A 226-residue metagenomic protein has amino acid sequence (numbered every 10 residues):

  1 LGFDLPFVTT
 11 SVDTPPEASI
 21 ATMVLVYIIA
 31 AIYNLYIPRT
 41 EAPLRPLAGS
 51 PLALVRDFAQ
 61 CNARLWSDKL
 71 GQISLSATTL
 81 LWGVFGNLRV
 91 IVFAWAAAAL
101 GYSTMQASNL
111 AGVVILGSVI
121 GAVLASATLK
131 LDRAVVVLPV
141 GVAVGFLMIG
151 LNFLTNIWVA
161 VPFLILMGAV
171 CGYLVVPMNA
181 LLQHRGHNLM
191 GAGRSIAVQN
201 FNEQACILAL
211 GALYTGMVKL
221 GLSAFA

Functional and structural regions predicted by a protein language model:
L1-F3, V26, I73, L81-V90 (+3 more regions): Substrate-agnostic recognition of the 12-TM MFS/MFS-like secondary transporter fold
G2-A21, A63-I120, A160, Y173: A single, central transmembrane helix in multi-pass transporters
P16, M23-S50: Helix-loop junctions on the cytosolic side of multi-pass membrane transporters, especially the intracellular loop
R39-L75, A99: Juxtamembrane intracellular "pre-TM" segments in multi-pass secondary transporters
L75-S76, S108, L138, G193-A197: Conserved glycine-rich helix-kink/hinge and helix-boundary motifs of the Major Facilitator Superfamily
I120-A134, V218-K219: Helix-to-loop junctions at the C-terminal end of transmembrane segments in multipass secondary transporters
A127-A143, A192: Cytoplasmic membrane-interface "Motif A"-like loop-to-helix N-cap segments of 12-TM Major Facilitator Superfamily
V142-N156: C-terminal ends and interior cores of transmembrane alpha-helices in multi-pass membrane transporters/permeases
